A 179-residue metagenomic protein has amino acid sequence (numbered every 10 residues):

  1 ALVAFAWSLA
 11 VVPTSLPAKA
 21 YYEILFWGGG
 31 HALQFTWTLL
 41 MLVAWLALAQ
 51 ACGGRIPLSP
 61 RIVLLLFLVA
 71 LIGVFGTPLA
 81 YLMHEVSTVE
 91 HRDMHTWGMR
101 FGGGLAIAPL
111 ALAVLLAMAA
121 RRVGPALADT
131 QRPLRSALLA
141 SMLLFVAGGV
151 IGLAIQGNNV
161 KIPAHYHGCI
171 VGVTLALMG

Functional and structural regions predicted by a protein language model:
A1, T36-W37, A137-G148, G172 (+1 more regions): Small-residue hotspots
A1-A4, A10-P13, H31: Hydrophobic, small-residue-rich alpha-helical packing segments that form membrane-like cores
A1-A4, L64-A80, I107-A111, V146: Selective recognition of specific alpha-helical transmembrane segments in multi-pass small-molecule
W7-I24, L39-L65, L79-H95, L112-L139 (+2 more regions): Juxtamembrane membrane-water interface segments of multi-pass membrane proteins, especially cytoplasmic-side
W27-L39, D93-P109, H167-T174: Alpha-helical transmembrane segments of polytopic membrane proteins
G28, R61-L68, R100, G104 (+2 more regions): Alpha-helical transmembrane segments of integral membrane proteins
